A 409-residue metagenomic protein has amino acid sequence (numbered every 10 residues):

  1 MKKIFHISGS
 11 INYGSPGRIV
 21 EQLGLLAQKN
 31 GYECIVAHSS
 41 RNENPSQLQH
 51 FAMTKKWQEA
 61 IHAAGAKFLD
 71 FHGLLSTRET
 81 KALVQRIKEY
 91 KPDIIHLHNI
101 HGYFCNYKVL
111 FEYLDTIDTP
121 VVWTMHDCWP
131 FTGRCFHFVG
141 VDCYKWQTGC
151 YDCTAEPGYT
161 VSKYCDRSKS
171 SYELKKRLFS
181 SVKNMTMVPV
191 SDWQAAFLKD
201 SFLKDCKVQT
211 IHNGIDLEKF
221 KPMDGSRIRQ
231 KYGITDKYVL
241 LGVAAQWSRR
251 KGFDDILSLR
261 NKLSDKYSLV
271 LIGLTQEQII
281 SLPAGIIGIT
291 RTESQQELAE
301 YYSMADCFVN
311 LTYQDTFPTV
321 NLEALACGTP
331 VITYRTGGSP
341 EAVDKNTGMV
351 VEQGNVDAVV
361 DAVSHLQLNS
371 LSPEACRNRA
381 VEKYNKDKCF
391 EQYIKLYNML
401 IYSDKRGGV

Functional and structural regions predicted by a protein language model:
K3, L371-K395, M399: A short, well-ordered alpha-helix in the C-terminal region of glycosyltransferases
V188, G233-K251, L257-R260: Conserved donor-binding/catalytic core segment of Leloir-type glycosyltransferases
A196-K199, I215-K231, I280: Acidic anion/phosphate-binding donor-loop and adjacent secondary structure in glycosyltransferase catalytic cores
G273-A299: Nucleotide-activated donor-binding/catalytic signature segment of Leloir-type glycosyltransferases, i.e., the conserved
E300-A305: Short alpha-helical donor nucleotide-sugar binding micro-motif in glycosyltransferases
Y313: Aromatic "clamp/platform" in nucleotide-sugar-dependent glycosyltransferases that forms part of the donor/acceptor
P330-T333: Short hydrophobic beta-strand element within catalytic cores of glycosyltransferases and related nucleotide-activated
K345, M349-V356, H365-S370: Conserved acidic donor-binding segment of nucleotide-sugar-dependent glycosyltransferases
